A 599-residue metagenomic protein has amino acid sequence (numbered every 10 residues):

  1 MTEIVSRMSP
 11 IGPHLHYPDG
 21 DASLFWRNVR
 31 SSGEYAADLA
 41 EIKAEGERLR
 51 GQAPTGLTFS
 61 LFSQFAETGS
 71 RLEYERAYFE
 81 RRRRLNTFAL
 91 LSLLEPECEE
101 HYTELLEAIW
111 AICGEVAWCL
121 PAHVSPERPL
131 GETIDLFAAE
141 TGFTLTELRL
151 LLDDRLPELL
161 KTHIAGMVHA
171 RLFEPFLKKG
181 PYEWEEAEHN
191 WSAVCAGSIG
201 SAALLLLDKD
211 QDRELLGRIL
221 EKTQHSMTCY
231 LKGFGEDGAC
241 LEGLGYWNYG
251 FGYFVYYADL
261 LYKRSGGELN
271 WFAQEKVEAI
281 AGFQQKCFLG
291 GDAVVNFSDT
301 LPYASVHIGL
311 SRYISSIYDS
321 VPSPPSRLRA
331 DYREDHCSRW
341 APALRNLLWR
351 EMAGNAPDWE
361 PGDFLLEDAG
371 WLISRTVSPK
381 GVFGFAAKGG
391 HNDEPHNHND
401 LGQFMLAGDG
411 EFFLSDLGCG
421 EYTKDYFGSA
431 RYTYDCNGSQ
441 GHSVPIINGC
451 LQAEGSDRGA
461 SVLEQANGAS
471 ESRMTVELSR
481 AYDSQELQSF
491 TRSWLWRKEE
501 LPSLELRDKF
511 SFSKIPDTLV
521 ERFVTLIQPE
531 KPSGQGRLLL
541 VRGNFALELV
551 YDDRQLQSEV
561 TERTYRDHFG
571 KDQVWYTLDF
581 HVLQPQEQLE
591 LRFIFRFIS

Functional and structural regions predicted by a protein language model:
M1-E41, P54, A77-F79, L90-L94: Extreme N-terminal leader/anchor segments
Y35, E75-C287: Aromatic-lined, polymer-binding surfaces characteristic of secreted/periplasmic polysaccharide-degrading enzymes
L61-T68: An N-terminal structural lobe/cap that precedes and organizes the functional/catalytic core across diverse proteins
R81, I134, S192, W247-G250 (+7 more regions): Active-site-proximal structural scaffolding
L136-A138, A369-W371, L401-Q403, F412 (+4 more regions): Extracellular structured ligand-interaction cores
F251-F413, P585: Carbohydrate-active enzyme catalytic cores, enriched for enzymes that act on polyanionic acidic polysaccharides
S326-R333, Y422-S599: CBM-like, beta-strand-rich accessory domains located in the C-terminal region of large, secreted polysaccharide-active
L414-C419: Catalytic Cys-His active-site segments of thiol-dependent hydrolases/isopeptidases
